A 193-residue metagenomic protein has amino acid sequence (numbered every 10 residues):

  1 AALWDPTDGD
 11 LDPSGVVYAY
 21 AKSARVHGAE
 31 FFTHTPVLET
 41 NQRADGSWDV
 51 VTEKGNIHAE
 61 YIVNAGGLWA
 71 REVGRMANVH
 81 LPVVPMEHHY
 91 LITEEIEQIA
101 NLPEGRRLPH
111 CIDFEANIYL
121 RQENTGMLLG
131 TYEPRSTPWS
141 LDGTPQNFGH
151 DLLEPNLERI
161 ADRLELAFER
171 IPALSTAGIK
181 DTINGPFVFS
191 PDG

Functional and structural regions predicted by a protein language model:
L3-Y61, A65-E72: Helical element adjacent to the flavin cofactor pocket in flavoenzyme catalytic cores
D8, R25-E30, Q42, R75-P82 (+2 more regions): Generic secondary-structure signature for well-ordered alpha-helical cores
L11, G15, F32, L38-T40 (+7 more regions): Conserved active-site and cofactor/substrate-binding residues in soluble primary-metabolism enzymes
R25-H27, P36-L38, G46, E53-G55 (+5 more regions): Residue-level marker for the onset of beta-strands and adjacent loop->beta junctions in well-ordered domains
E39-N41, V51, I62, P82-V84 (+2 more regions): Well-ordered beta-strand positions
N56-R107: Central helical "cap/lid" subdomain
V79-H80, I96-G193: Active-site lid/adjacent beta-loop-alpha segment flanking the redox-cofactor pocket in flavoenzymes
